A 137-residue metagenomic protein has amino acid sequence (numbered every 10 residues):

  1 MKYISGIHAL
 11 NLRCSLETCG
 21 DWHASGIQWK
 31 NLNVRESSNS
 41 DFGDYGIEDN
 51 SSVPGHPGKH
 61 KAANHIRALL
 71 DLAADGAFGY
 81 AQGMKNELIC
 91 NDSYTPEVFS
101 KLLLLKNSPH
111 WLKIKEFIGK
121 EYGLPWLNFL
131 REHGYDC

Functional and structural regions predicted by a protein language model:
M1-S52, H56: Short gly/ser-rich loop at a beta-strand->alpha-helix junction or flexible surface loop bordering the NTP-binding
E48-C137: Hydrophobic alpha-helical interaction segments
